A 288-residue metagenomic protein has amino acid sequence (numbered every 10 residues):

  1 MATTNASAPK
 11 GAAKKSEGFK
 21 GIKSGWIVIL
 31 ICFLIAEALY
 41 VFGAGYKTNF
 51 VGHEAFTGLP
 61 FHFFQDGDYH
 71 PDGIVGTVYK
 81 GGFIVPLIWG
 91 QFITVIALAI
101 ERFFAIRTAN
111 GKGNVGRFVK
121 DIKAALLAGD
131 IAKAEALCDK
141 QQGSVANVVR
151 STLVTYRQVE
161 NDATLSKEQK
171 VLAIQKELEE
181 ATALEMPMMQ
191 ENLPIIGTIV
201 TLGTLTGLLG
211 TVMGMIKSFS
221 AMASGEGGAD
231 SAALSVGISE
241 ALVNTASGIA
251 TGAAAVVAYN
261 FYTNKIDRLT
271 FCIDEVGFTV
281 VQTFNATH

Functional and structural regions predicted by a protein language model:
M1-T108, F261, F284, H288: Hydrophobic alpha-helical signal-anchor/transmembrane segments
N5, L98, F104-T206, K217-G225 (+1 more regions): Predominantly long cytosolic amphipathic alpha-helical stalk/bundle segments
A12, S16, A38-D68, T77 (+1 more regions): Helix-termination/interfacial motifs at the ends of transmembrane alpha-helices
G82, I96, A134, V149 (+3 more regions): Residue-level signature of catalytic and energy-coupling elements of molecular machines, predominantly ATP/GTP-dependent
P86, G90-I93, K112, Q142 (+1 more regions): Amphipathic, non-membrane alpha-helical segments in soluble helical-bundle scaffolds
F92, A99, V148, T211-G214: Amphipathic, well-ordered alpha-helical segments in soluble domains
